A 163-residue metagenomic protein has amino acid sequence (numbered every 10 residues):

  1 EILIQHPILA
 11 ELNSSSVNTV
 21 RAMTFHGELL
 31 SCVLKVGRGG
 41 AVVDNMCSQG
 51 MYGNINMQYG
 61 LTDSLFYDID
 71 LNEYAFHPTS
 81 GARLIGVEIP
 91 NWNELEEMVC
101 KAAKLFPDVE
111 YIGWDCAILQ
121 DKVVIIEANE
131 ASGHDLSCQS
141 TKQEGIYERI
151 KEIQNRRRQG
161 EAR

Functional and structural regions predicted by a protein language model:
E1-I8, D68-S80, L136: Short secondary-structure boundary segments
E1-Y67: Phosphate-binding site of ATP-dependent enzymes
I2, G27, C116-A117, N129-A131: An acidic- and aromatic-residue-enriched active-site/binding cleft used to recognize and process polar
H6, D44, D63, D68-D70 (+4 more regions): Acidic-enriched, low-complexity/disordered segments with a strong bias for Aspartate over Glutamate
R21, G113-D115: Short, surface-exposed charged micro-motifs
M57-F76, E161-R163: A short, charged
Y74-C100, K104-Y111, I118-R163: C-terminal active-site "lid" helix and adjoining low-complexity regulatory extension at the edge of ATP-using catalytic
